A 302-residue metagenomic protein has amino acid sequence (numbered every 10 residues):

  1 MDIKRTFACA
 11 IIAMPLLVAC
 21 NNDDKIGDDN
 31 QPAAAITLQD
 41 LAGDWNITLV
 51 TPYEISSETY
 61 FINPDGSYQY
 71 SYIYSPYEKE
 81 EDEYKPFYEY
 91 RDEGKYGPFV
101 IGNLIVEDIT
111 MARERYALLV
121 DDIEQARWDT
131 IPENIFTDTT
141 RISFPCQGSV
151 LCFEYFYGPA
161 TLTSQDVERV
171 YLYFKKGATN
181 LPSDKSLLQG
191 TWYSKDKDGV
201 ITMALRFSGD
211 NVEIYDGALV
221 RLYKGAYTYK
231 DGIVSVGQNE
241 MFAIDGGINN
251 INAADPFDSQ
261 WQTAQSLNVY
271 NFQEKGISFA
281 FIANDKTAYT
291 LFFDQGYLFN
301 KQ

Functional and structural regions predicted by a protein language model:
M1-A8: Bacterial N-terminal signal peptides that target proteins for export
D2, L16-G43, R169-N180, Q295-Q302: Bacterial Sec-dependent N-terminal signal peptides
C9-L16: Bacterial N-terminal signal peptides
I26-D28, T37-L38, D44, K185 (+2 more regions): Hydrophilic extracytoplasmic domains
A35-I55, L181-I201, F299: Tryptophan-anchored aromatic micro-motifs
T51-S57, Y72-V150, K197-V200, D216-D285: Contiguous, well-ordered beta-strand patches that form the walls/edges of small beta-barrel/beta-sandwich domains
P64-Y68, G209-N211: Structural signal for glycine-centered tight turns and loop->strand junctions in beta-sheet-rich domains
Y88-L104, V150-L187, A226-D231, S278-Q302: Edge beta-strand at a domain terminus
